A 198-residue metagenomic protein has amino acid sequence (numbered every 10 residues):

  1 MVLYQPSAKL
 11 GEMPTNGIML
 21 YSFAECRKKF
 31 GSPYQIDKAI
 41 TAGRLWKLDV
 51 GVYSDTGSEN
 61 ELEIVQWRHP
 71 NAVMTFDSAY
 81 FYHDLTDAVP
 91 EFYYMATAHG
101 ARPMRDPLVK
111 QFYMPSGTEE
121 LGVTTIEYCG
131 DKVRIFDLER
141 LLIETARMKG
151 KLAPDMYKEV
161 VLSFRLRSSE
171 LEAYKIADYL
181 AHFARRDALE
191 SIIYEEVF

Functional and structural regions predicted by a protein language model:
V2-E25: Short amphipathic alpha-helical interface segments
I18-E25, Q35, I40-A42, L48 (+1 more regions): Nucleic-acid-binding surface
K28: Short, surface-exposed ligand-recognition loops at beta-strand->loop->(often short) alpha-helix junctions that present
